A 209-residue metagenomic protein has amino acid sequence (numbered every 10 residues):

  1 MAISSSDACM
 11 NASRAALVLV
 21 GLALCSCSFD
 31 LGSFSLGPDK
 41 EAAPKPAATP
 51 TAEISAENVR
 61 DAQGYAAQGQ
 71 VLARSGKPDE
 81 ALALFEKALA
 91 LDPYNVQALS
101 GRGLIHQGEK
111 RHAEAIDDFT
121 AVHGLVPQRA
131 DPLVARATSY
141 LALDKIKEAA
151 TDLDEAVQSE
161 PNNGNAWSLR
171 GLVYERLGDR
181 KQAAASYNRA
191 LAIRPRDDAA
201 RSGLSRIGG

Functional and structural regions predicted by a protein language model:
A2-S4, N11, C25-V59: Long, contiguous interaction/recruitment modules in multidomain scaffold/adaptor proteins
F29-A47, R176, R180-G209: Terminal, low-structured helical/coil segments at or just beyond the last alpha-helical repeat
S55, A62-Q63, V96-Q97, A130-D131 (+2 more regions): Helix-start (N-cap) detector for alpha-helical repeat units in TPR-like alpha-solenoids, especially tetratricopeptide
S55-Y94, G108: Alpha-helical segment of the N-proximal tetratricopeptide repeat
E57, L91, G124-L125, S159 (+1 more regions): Structural marker of alpha-solenoid helical repeat scaffolds
S75-K87, G108-A121, L143-E155, L177-R189: Structural signature of tandem alpha-helical TPR/SEL1-like repeats, specifically the intra-repeat loop/turn
